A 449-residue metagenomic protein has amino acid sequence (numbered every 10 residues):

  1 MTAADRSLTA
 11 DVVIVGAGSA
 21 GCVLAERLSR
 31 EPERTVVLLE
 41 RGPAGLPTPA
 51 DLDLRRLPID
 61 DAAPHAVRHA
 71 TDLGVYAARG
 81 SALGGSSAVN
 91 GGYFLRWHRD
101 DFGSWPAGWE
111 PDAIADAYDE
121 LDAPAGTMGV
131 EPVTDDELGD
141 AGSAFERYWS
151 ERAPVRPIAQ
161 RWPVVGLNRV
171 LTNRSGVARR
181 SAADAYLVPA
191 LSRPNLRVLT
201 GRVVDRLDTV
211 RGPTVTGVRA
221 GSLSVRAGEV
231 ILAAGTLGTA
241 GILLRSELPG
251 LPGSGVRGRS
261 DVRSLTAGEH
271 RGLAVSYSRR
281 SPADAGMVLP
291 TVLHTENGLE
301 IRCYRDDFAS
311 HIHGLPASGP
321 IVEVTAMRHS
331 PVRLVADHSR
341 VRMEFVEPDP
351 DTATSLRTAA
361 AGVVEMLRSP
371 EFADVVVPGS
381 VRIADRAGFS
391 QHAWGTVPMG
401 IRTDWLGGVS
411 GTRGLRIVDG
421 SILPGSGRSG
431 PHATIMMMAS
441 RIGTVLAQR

Functional and structural regions predicted by a protein language model:
T2-D116, L251-V292, R441: N-terminal glycine-rich phosphate/pyrophosphate-binding loop and immediately adjacent elements
L8-A10, G221-E229, A233: Core beta-strand elements of the Rossmann-like FAD/NAD(P) dinucleotide-binding domain in flavoenzyme oxidoreductases
G18-S19, R41-A44, A227-E229, A233-A240 (+2 more regions): Glycine-/small-residue-rich beta->alpha transition segments that form the dinucleotide
R55, V165-R174, T200, D205-V210 (+2 more regions): A glycine-rich dinucleotide-binding beta-alpha-beta segment and adjacent secondary-structure elements that constitute
G108-R206, V210, V215, R382-A384 (+2 more regions): Conserved redox-cofactor binding core of oxidoreductases
S192-P194, E229, A240-H329, T354 (+2 more regions): Mid-to-C-terminal "cap/lid" subdomains and adjacent gly/pro-rich loops that border and regulate access to redox
F308-V375, A387, H392-G395, G427 (+1 more regions): C-terminal catalytic lobe of FAD-dependent flavoproteins
V363-L367, A439-R449: Internal hydrophobic alpha-helix adjacent to the cofactor/substrate pocket in enzyme cavities
